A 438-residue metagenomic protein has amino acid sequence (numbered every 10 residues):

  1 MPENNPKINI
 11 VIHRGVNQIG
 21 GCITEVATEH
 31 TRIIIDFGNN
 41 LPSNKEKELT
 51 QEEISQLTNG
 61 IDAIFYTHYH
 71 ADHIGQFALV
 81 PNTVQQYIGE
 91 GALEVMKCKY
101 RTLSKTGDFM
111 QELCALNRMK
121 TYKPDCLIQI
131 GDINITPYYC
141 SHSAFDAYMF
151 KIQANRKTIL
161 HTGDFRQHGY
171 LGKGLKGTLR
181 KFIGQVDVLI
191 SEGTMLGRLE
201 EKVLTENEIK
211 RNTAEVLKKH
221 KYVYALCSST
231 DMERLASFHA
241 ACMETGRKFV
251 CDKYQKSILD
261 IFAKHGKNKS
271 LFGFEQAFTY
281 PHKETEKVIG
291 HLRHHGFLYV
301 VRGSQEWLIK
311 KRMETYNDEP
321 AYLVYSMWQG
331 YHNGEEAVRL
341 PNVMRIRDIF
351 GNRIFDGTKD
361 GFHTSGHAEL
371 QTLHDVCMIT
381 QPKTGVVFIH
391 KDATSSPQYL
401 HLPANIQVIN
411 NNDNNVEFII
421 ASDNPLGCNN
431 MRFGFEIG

Functional and structural regions predicted by a protein language model:
P2-F65, A71-E233, S237, M243-E244 (+2 more regions): His/Asp/Glu-rich metal-coordinating catalytic cores of metallo-dependent phosphodiesterases/hydrolases acting on
H13, Y122-P124, Y138, D252 (+3 more regions): Conserved beta-strand termini and adjacent loop/short-helix elements that scaffold enzyme active sites in alpha/beta
Q18, E244, Q276-G438: C-terminal regulatory/interaction regions
G38, T194-E200, Y254-K264, N352-E369: Short connector loops at secondary-structure junctions
N39-N40, G91-L93, F165-R166, K253-K256 (+2 more regions): Short, acidic/turn-prone active-site loops that include or flank metal/cofactor- and phosphate-binding residues
S43, E94-K97, R198, E233 (+3 more regions): Short, charged/polar "capping" segments at the starts of alpha-helices and the immediately preceding loops
N44-E46, M96-R101, A147, Y170-L171 (+3 more regions): Short, charged, surface-exposed secondary-structure boundary motifs
R198-P320, V324, M378, I389: Hard-cation-handling environments
